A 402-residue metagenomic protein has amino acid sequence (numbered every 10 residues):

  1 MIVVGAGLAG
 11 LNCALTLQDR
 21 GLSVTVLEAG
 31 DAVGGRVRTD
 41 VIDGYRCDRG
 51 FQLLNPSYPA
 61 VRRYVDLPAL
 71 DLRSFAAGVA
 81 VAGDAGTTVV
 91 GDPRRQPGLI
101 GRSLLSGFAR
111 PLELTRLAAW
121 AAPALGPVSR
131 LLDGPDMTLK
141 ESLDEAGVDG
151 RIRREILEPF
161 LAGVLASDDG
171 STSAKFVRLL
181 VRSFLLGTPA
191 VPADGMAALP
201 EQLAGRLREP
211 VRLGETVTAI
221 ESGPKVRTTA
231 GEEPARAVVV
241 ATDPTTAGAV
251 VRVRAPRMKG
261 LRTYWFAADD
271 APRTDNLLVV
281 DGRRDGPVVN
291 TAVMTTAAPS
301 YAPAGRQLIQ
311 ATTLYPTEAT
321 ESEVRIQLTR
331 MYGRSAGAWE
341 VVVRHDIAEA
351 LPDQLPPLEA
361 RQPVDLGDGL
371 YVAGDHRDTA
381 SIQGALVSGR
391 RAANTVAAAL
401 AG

Functional and structural regions predicted by a protein language model:
M1-V26: N-terminal Rossmann-like FAD-binding beta1-loop-alpha1 element of flavoenzymes
Q18-I42: Glycine-rich FAD pyrophosphate-binding loop
R38-S57, A118-L132: Glycine-rich active-site loop/strand segments that organize a redox cofactor
Q52-P59, L131-M137, A146, R182-A204: Short beta-strand to alpha-helix junction loop
V61-R62, D66, L70-G170, L185-L186: Mobile amphipathic helical/loop "lid" adjacent to a hydrophobic cofactor/ligand pocket
R178-T229, E233-P234: Helical element adjacent to the flavin cofactor pocket in flavoenzyme catalytic cores
T218-S322, M331: Mid-domain catalytic core of redox enzymes that form a hydrophobic substrate pocket/lid adjacent to a catalytic redox
M294, P299-G402: Conserved flavin/dinucleotide-binding core of flavoenzymes
